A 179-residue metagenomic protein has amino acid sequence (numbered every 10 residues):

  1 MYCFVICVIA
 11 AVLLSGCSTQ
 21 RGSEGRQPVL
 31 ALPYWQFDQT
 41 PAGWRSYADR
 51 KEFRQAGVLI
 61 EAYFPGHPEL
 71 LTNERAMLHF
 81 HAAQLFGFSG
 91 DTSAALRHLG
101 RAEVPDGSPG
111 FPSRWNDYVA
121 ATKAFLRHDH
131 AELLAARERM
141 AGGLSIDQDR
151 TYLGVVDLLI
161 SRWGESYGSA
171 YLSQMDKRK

Functional and structural regions predicted by a protein language model:
S15-G16: C-terminal motif of bacterial Sec signal peptides marking the signal peptidase cleavage site
Q20-M77, R137-K179: N-terminal alpha-helical interaction modules that lie
A42, H81, D117-L126: "A position-specific structural signal for the A-helix of alpha-solenoid helical repeats
R75, S113-R114: Residues that mark the junctions of alpha-helical repeat units in TPR/alpha-solenoid scaffolds
G100-V104, A121, H130, L134-I146: TPR/TPR-like (Sel1-like) alpha-helical repeat modules
